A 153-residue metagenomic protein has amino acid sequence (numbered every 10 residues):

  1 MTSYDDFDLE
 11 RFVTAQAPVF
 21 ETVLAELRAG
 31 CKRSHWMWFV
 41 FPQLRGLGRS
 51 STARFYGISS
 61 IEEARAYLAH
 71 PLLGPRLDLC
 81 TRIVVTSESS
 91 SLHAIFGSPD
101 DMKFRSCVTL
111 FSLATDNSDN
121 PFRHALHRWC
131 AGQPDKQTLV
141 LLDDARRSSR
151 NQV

Functional and structural regions predicted by a protein language model:
M1-E21, D143-R147: Extreme N-terminal tail/first-helix region
V13-E26, V84-L92: Short amphipathic alpha-helical segments and their helix-coil junctions
E26-I61: Hydrophobic/aromatic-rich, well-ordered segments within soluble, folded domains that form packed cores
K32-F39, R76, D100-C107, P121-F122: Residue-level detector of well-ordered alpha-helical segments, enriched for hydrophobic/aromatic packing positions
G46-T52, S112-R123: Short helix-capping/linker segments at secondary-structure and domain boundaries
G57-R76, W129, K136-Q137: C-terminal end-helix/capping segment
A66-T115: Mid-chain, well-packed structural core segment of small domains
N117-V153: Charged phosphate-binding loop/patch that engages nucleotide di/tri-phosphates or the phosphate backbone of nucleic
